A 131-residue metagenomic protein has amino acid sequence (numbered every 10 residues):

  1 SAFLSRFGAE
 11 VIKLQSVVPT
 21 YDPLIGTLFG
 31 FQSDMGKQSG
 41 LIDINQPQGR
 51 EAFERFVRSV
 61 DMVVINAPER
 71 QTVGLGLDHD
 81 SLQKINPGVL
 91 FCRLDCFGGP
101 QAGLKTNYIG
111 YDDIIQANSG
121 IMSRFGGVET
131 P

Functional and structural regions predicted by a protein language model:
S1-P131: N-terminal helix-loop segment corresponding to the beta1-alpha1 unit of nucleotide/adenylate-binding folds
